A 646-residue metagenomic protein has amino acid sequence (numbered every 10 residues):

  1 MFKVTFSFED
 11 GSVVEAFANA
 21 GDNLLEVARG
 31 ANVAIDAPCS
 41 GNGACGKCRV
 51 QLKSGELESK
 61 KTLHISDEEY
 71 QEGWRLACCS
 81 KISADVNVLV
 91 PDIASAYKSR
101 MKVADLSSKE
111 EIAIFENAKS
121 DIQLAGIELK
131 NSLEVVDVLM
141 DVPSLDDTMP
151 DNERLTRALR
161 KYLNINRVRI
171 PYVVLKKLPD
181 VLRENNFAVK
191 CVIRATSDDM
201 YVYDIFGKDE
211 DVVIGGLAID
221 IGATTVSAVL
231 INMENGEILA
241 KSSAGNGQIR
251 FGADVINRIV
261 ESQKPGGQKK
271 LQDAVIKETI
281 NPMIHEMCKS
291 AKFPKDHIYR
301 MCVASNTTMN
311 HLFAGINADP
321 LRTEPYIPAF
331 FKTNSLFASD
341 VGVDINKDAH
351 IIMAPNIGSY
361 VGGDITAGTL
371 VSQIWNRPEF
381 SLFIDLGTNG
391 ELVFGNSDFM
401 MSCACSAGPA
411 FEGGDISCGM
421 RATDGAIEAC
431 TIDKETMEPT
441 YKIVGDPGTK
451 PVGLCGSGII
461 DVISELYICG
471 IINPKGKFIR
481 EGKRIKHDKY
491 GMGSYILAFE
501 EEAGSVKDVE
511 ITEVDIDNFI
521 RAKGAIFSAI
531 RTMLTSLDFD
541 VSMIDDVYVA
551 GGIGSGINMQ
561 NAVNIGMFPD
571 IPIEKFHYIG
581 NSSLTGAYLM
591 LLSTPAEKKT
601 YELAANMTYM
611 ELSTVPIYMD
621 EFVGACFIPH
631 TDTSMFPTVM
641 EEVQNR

Functional and structural regions predicted by a protein language model:
A34-E58, D67-A84: Local cysteine-cluster metal-coordination motifs and their immediate loop/turn environment, predominantly Fe-S cluster
S66-Q71, R75-A218, A223, N235 (+7 more regions): Nucleotide/phosphate-binding catalytic cleft detector across ATP-hydrolyzing and phosphate-transferring enzymes
V138, K295-N306, I463, V541-G551: Short glycine-rich phosphate-binding loop at a beta-alpha junction
I219-A223, A228-I256, P320-S335, A367 (+2 more regions): Glycine-rich phosphate-binding loop of actin/hexokinase-like ATP-binding domains
G247-K289, D415, A426-T431, N518 (+1 more regions): N-terminal phosphate-binding loop and adjacent alpha-helix
T307-P320, G491, F539, G551-D570 (+1 more regions): Short glycine/threonine-rich loop-to-helix capping motif typified by GTGT followed within a few residues by an Asp-Pro
N396-D398, F539-L603: Catalytic phosphate/nucleotide-handling subdomain of diverse soluble enzymes
Y467-L537, N645: A contiguous, well-structured pocket-lining segment that forms one wall/lid of small-molecule binding clefts in soluble
